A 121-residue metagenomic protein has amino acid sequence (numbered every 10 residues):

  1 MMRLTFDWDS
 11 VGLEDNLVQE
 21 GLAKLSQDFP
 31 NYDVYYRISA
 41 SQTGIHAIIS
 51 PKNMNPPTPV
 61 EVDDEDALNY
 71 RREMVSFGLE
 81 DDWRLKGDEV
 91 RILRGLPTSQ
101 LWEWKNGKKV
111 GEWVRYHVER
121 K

Functional and structural regions predicted by a protein language model:
M1-T43, S50-E80, G87-K121: Signature for HUH/AEP ssDNA processing cores
